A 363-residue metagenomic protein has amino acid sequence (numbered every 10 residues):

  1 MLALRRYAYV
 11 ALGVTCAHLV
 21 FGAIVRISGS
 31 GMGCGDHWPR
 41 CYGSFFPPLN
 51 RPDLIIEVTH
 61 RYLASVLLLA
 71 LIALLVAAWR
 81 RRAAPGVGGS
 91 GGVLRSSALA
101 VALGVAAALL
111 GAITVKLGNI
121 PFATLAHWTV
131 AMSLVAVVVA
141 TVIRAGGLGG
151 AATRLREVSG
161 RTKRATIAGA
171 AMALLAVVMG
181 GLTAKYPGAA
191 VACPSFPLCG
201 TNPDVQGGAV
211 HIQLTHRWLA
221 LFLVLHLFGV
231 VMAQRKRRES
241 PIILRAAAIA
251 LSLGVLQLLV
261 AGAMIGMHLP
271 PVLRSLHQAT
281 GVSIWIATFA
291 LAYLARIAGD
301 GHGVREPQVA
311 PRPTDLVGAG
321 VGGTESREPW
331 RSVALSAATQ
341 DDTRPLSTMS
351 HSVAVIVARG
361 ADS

Functional and structural regions predicted by a protein language model:
M1-W330, A334-S336, T343, V353-S363: Polytopic transmembrane helical bundles with strong interfacial aromatic enrichment
